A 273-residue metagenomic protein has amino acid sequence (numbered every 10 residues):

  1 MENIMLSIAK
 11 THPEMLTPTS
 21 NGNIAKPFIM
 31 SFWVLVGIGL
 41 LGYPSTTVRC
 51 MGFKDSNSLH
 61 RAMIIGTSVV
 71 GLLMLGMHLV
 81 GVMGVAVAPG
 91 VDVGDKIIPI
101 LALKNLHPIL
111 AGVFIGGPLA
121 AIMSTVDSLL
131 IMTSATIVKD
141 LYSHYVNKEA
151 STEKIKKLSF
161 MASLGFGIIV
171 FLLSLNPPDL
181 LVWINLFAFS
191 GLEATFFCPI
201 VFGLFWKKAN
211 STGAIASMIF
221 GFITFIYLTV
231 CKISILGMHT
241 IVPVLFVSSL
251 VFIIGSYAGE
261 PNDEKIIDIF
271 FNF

Functional and structural regions predicted by a protein language model:
M1-F273: Membrane-embedded helix-loop-helix hairpins and adjacent transmembrane boundary segments in multi-pass transporters
